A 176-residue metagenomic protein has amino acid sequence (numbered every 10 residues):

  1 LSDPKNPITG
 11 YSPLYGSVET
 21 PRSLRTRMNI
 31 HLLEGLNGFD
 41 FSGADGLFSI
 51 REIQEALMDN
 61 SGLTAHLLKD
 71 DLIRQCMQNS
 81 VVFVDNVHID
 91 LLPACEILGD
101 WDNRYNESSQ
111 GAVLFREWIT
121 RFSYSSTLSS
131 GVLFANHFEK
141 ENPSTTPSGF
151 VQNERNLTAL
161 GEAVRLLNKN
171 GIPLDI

Functional and structural regions predicted by a protein language model:
L1-H31, L36, N60, T64-L67 (+3 more regions): Catalytic nucleotidyl-transfer cores of nucleotide-processing enzymes
D40-I176: Acidic, low-complexity N-terminal propeptides/linkers enriched in Ser/Thr/Asp/Gly that mediate export, maturation
